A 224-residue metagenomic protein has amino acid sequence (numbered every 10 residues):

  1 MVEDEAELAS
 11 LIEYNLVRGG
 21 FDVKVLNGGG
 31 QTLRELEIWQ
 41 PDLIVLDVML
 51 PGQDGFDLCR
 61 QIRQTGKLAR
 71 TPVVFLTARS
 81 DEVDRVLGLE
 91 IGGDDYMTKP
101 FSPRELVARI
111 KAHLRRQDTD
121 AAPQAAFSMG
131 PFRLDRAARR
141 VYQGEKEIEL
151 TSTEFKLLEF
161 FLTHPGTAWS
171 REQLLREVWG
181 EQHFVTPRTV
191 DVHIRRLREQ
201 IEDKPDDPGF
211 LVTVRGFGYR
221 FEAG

Functional and structural regions predicted by a protein language model:
M1-D120: N-terminal/domain-start alpha-helical segments
E5, K146, T186: Conserved ATP-binding motifs of the histidine kinase catalytic
D47, T163-G166, E181: Short helix-capping/hinge SLiMs at alpha-helix to coil transitions
R63, L114, L162, R198-E202: Protein kinase-like catalytic domain
R104, T167-V178: Short coil-to-helix segment of the ABC ATPase nucleotide-binding domain corresponding to the Q-loop/switch region
A112-E172: Short, Lys/Arg-enriched segments at the junction into DNA-binding effector domains of transcriptional regulators
Q124-A126, E149, V192-I194, R198-G224: DNA-binding patch around the recognition helix
L157-L158, L174, L197, I201: DNA major-groove recognition helices of helix-turn-helix
